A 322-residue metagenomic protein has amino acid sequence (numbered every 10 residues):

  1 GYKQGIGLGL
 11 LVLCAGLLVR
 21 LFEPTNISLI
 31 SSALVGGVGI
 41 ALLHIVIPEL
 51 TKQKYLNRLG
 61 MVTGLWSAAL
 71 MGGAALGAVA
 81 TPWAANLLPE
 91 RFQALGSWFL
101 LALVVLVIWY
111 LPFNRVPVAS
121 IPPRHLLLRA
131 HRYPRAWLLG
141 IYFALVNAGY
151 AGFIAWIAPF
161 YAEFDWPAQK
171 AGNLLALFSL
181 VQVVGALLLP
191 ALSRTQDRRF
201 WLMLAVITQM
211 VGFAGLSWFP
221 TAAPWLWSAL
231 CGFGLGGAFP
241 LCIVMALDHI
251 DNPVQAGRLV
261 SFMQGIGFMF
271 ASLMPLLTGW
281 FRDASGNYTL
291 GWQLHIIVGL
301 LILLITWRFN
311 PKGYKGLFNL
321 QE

Functional and structural regions predicted by a protein language model:
G1, F22-I27, L56, W218-P220: Helix-breaking motifs and short loop linkers at transmembrane-helix boundaries and internal kinks in secondary membrane
G1-Y2, G185-D197: Helix-to-loop junctions at the C-terminal end of transmembrane segments in multipass secondary transporters
K3-I6, L29, R199-L202: Primarily marks hydrophobic transmembrane alpha-helices of the MFS/SLC 12-helix fold
S32-A68: Cytoplasmic helix-loop-helix junction between adjacent transmembrane helices in 12-TM secondary transporters
L42-Y55, G237-D251: Intracellular juxtamembrane helix-capping segments at the cytosolic ends of symmetry-related transmembrane helices
L56-N114: Helix-loop-helix hairpin linking two adjacent transmembrane segments in secondary transporters
P134-A176, V181-A186: Extracytoplasmic gate region of multi-pass secondary transporters
I250-T289, H295: A late C-terminal transmembrane helix in Major Facilitator Superfamily
